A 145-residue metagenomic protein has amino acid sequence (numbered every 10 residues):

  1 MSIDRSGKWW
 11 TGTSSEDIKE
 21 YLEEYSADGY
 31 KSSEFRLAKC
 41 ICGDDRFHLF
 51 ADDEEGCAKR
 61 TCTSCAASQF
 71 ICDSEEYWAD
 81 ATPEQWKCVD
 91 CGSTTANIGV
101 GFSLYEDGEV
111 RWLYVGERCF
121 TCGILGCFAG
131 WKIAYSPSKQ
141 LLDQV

Functional and structural regions predicted by a protein language model:
M1-L37, E75-K87, F102, A129-V145: Short, intrinsically disordered terminal segments enriched in charged and Pro/Gly residues
G7-G12, E34-K59, A67-Y77, P83-E109: Short recognition patches in nucleic-acid-associated and regulatory proteins
L22-Y25, G29, F47-L49, A96 (+1 more regions): Generic hydrophobic, helix-prone segments enriched in Leu/Val/Ile
E55-S68, W112-L125: Cysteine-rich micro-motifs
G99, Y105-R118, I124-P137, V145: Helix-driven interaction modules
